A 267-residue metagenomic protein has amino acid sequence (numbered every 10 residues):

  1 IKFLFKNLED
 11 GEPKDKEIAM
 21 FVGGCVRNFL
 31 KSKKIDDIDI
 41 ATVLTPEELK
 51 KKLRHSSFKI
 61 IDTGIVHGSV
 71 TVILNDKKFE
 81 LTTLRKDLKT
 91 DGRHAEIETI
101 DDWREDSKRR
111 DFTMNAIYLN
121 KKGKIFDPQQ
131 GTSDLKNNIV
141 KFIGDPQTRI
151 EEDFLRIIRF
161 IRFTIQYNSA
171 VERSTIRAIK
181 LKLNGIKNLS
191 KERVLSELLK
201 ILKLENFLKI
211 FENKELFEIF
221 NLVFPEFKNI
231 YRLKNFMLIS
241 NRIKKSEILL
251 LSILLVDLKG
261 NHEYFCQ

Functional and structural regions predicted by a protein language model:
I1-Q267: Catalytic cores of the polymerase beta-like nucleotidyltransferase superfamily and closely associated nucleotide
